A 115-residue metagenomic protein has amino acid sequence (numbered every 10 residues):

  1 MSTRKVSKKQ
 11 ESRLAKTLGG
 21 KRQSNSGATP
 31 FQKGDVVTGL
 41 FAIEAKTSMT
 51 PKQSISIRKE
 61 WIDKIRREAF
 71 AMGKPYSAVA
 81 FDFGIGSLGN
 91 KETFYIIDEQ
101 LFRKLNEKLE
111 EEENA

Functional and structural regions predicted by a protein language model:
M1-A115: Catalytic phosphate/metal-binding cores of nucleic-acid and nucleotide-processing enzymes, i.e., regions that mediate
